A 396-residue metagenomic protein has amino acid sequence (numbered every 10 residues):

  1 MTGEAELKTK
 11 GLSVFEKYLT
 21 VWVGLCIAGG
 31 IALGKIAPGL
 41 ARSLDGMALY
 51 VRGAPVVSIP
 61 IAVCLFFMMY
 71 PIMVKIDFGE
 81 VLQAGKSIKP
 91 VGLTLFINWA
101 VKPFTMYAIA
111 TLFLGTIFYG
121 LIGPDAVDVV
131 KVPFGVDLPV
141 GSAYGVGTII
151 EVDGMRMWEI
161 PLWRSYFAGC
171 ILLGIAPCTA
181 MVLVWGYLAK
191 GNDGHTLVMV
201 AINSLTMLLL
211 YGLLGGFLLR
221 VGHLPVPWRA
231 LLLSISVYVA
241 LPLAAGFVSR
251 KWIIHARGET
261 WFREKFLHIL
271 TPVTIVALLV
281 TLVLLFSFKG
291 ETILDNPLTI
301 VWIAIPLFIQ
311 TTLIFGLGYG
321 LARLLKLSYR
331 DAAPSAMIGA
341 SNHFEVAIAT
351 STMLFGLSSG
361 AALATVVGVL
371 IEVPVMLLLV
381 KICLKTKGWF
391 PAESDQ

Functional and structural regions predicted by a protein language model:
L7-M106, V130-A143, M207, P227-F247 (+7 more regions): Helical membrane-embedded segments and adjacent short helical loop/helix-boundary regions of multi-pass membrane
W22, F96-T105, L173-M181, T196-F217 (+3 more regions): Membrane-embedded alpha-helical segments of transport systems, primarily multispan ion/solute transporters
G30-I36, P103-Y107, T111, L210-F217 (+2 more regions): Hydrophobic alpha-helical transmembrane segments in multi-pass integral membrane proteins
P38-G53, L114-D125, V152-E159, G216-A230 (+2 more regions): Membrane-interface helix termini and inter-helical loops of multi-pass transporters
V56, S87-L95, T116-L173, G191-I202 (+4 more regions): The feature identifies polytopic integral membrane transport proteins across all domains of life
G79-K86, A180-N192, F217, G320-K326 (+2 more regions): Helix-loop junctions at the membrane interface of multi-pass solute transporters
T111-G115, L214-R220, S234-G258, L321-L325 (+1 more regions): Juxtamembrane and boundary regions of transmembrane helices in multi-pass small-molecule transporters and channels
A189, D193-V198, G222-V239, G368: Membrane-core helix-loop-helix motifs of multi-pass transport proteins
